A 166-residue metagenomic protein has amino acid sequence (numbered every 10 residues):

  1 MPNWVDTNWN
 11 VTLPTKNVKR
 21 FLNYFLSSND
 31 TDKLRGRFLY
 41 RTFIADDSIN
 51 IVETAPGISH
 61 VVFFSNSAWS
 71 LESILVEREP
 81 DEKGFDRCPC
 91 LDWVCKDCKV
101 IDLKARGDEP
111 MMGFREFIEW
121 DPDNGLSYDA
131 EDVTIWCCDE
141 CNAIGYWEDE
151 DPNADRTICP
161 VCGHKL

Functional and structural regions predicted by a protein language model:
M1-N29: Short, extreme N-terminal segment that most often corresponds to the first beta-strand
M1-V5, A55-G57, D97, N153: Solvent-exposed loop and beta-edge segments used for protein-protein assembly and interaction
N8-W9, G145-D149: A short, exposed loop/beta-hairpin motif centered on an aromatic-Gly-Thr core
Y24-S28, K33-C138, N142: Charged interaction segments
N142-G145, L166: Cys/His-rich microdomains that often coordinate metals
W147-I158: Short linker/helix segments within small regulatory modules
R156-L166: Short microdomains enriched in Cys/His and/or Lys/Arg
